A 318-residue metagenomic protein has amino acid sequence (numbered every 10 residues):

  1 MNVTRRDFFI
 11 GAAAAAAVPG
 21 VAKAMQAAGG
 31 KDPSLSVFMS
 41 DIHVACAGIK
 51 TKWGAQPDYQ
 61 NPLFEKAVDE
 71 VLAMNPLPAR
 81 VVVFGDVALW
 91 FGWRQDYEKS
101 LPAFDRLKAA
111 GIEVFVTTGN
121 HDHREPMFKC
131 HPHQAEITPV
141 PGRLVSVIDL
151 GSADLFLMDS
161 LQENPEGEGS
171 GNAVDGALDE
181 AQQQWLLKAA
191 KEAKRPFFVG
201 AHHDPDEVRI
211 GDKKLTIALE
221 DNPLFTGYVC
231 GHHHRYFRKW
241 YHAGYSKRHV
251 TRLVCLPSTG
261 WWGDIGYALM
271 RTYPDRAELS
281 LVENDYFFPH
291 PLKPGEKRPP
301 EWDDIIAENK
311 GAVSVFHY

Functional and structural regions predicted by a protein language model:
M1-N2, D7-Q26: N-terminal export signals
M25-R94, A181, K191: N-terminal active-site segment of His-dependent metallophosphoesterases
A28, W93-W185, K191, K214-G227 (+3 more regions): Extended active-site neighborhood of metal-dependent phosphoesterases/phosphodiesterases
S34, A79, V145, A153 (+1 more regions): Alpha/beta-hydrolase fold active-site loops
M39-S40, V81-G85, V114-N120, F198-H202 (+2 more regions): Active-site neighborhood of phospho(di)ester-bond hydrolases with catalytic His/Asp-centered motifs
I42-A45, V87-W90, N120-R124, L161-N164 (+4 more regions): Solvent-exposed loop/turn segments at secondary-structure junctions within structured extracellular/periplasmic domains
A190-E207: Short acidic, glycine-rich surface-loop motifs adjacent to enzyme active sites
R271-Y318: A short C-terminal boundary segment appended to hydrolase-like catalytic domains
